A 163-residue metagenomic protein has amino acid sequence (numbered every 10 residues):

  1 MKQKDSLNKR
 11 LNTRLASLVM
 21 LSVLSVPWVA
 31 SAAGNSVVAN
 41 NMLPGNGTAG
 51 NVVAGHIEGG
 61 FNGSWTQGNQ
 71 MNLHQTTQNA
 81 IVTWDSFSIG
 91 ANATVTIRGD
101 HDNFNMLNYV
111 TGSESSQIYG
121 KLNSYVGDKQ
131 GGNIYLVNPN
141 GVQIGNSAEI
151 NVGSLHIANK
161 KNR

Functional and structural regions predicted by a protein language model:
K2-D5, L24-R163: Solvent-exposed adhesion/ligand-recognition segments of exported proteins
Q3-A16: Bacterial N-terminal signal peptides that target proteins for export
